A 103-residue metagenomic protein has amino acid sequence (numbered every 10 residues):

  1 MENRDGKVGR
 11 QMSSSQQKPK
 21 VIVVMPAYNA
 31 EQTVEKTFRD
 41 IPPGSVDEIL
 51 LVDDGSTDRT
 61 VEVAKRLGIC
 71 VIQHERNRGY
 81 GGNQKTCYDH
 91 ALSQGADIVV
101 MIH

Functional and structural regions predicted by a protein language model:
M1-Q17: Hydrophobic helical membrane-anchoring modules
K20-I22: Cell-envelope/extracellular polymer assembly enzymes that use nucleotide-activated donors
A27, V52-D54, H74: Conserved sequence signature across two-component system core domains
Y28-P43: Short, well-formed alpha-helical segments that are part of the catalytic scaffolds of diverse glycosyltransferases
N29, S56, R78-G79: Alpha/beta-hydrolase active-site loop signature
Q32-K36, D58-L67: Acidic helix N-cap motif at the loop->helix transition within catalytic regions of sugar-transfer enzymes
D47-L50, V61-Q94: Conserved donor nucleotide-binding strand/loop of the catalytic core
A96-H103: Short beta-strand-to-loop acidic/aromatic patch adjacent to the donor-nucleotide binding site
